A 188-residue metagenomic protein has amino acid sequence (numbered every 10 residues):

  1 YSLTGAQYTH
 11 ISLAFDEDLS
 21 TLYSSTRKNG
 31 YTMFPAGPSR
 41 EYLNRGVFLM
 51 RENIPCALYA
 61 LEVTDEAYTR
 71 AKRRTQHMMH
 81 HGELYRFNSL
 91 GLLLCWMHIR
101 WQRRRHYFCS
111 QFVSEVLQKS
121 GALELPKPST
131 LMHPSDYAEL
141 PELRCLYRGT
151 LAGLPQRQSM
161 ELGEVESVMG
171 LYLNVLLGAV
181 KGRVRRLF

Functional and structural regions predicted by a protein language model:
Y1-F188: Cysteine-nucleophile amide-bond enzymes
